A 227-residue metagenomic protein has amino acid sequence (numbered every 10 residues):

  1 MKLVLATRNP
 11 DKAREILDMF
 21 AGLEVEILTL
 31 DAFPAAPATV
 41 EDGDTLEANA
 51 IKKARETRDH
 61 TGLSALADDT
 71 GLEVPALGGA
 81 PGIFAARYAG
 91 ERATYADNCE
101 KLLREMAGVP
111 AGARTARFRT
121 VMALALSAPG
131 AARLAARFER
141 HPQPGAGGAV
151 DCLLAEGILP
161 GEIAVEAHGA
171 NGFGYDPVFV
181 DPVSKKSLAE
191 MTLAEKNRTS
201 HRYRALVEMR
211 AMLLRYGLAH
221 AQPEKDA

Functional and structural regions predicted by a protein language model:
K2-V4, R8-A227: Anionic-ligand binding patches
